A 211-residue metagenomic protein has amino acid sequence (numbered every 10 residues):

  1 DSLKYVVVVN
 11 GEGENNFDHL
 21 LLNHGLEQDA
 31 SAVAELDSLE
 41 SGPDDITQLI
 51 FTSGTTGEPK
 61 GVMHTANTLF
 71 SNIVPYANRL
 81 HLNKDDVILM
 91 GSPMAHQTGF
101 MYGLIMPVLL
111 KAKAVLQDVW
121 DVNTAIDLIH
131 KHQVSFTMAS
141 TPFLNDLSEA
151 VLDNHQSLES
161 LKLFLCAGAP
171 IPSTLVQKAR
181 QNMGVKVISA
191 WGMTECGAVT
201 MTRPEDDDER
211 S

Functional and structural regions predicted by a protein language model:
D1, K60-M63, M90, A112-V119 (+1 more regions): Short beta-strand->loop structural element characteristic of the AMP-binding/adenylate-forming
D1-H24: Structural core segment of the AMP-binding/adenylate-forming
V8, E27-F51, E58, H81-V87: Conserved pre-ATP/AMP-binding loop-to-beta segment of ANL
D18-H19, N23-H24, D44, A66-N67 (+2 more regions): Structural detector for helix-capping/boundary residues
I46, T52-T55, I88, M94 (+5 more regions): Conserved S/T- and glycine-rich ATP-binding loop of Class I adenylate-forming
T47-S71: Conserved AMP-binding A3 loop
F70-V87, A95-F136, D146, A150: Conserved AMP-binding/adenylation subdomain of ANL enzymes
V134-A139, S148-R210: Gly/Ser/Thr-rich phosphate-binding loop
